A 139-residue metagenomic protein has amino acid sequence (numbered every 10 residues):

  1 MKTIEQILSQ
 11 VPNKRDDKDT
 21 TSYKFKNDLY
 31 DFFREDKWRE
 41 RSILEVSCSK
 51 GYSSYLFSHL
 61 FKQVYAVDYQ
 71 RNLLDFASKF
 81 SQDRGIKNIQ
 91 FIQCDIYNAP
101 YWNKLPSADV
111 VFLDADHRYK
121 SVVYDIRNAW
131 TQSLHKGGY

Functional and structural regions predicted by a protein language model:
M1-F112, D116-Y139: A short alpha-helical cap/connector motif
